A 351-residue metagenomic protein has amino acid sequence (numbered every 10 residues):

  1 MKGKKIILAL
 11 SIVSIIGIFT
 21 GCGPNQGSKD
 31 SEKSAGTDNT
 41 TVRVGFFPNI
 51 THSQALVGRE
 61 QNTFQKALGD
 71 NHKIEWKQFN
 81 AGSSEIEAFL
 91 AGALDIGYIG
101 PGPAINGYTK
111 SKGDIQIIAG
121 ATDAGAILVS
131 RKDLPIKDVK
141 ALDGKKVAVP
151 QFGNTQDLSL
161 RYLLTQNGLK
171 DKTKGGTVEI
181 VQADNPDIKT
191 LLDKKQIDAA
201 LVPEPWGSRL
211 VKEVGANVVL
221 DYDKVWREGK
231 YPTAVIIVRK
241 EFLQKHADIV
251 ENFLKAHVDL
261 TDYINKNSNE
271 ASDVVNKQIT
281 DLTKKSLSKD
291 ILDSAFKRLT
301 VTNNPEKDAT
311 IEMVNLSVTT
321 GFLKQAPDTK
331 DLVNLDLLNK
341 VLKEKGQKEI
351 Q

Functional and structural regions predicted by a protein language model:
M1-T41, K345-Q351: Short, low-complexity disordered leader/linker segments with a strong preference for bacterial N-terminal type II
E32-V181, D198-L201, V219: Short, glycine-/small- and polar/acidic-enriched structural segments that line small-molecule recognition paths
H52, L56, Q61, I86 (+16 more regions): Extracytoplasmic/secreted envelope proteins and their assembly/folding machinery, especially bacterial periplasmic
N62-H72, D223-E228, F296-E306: Short, solvent-exposed loop/beta-turn-alpha elements that line the ligand-binding surface or hinge of extracytoplasmic
K73-I74, D171-T177, T280-D293, K324-D331: Short, surface-exposed acidic
S111, K174-T177, V181, P186-Q278: Pocket-lining segment of extracytoplasmic ligand-binding domains
Q244-K324: Secondary-structure end/capping motifs
N315-Q351: Conserved C-terminal helix/tail region of periplasmic/extracytoplasmic solute-binding proteins
